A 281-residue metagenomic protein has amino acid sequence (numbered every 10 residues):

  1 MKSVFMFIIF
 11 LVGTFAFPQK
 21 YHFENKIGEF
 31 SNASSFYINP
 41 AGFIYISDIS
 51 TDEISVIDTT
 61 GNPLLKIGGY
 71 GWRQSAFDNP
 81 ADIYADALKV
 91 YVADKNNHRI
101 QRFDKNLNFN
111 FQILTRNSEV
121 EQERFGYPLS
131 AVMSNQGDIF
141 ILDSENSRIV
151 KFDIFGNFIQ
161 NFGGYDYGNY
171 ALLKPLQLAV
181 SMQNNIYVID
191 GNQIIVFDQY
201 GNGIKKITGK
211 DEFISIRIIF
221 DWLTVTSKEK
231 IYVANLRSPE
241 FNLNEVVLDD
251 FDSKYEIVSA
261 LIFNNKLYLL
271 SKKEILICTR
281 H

Functional and structural regions predicted by a protein language model:
V4-G13: Sec-dependent N-terminal signal peptides
T14-P18: Sec/Tat signal peptide C-region and signal peptidase I cleavage site
Q19-H281: Eukaryotic scaffold repeat domains enriched in small/polar residues
